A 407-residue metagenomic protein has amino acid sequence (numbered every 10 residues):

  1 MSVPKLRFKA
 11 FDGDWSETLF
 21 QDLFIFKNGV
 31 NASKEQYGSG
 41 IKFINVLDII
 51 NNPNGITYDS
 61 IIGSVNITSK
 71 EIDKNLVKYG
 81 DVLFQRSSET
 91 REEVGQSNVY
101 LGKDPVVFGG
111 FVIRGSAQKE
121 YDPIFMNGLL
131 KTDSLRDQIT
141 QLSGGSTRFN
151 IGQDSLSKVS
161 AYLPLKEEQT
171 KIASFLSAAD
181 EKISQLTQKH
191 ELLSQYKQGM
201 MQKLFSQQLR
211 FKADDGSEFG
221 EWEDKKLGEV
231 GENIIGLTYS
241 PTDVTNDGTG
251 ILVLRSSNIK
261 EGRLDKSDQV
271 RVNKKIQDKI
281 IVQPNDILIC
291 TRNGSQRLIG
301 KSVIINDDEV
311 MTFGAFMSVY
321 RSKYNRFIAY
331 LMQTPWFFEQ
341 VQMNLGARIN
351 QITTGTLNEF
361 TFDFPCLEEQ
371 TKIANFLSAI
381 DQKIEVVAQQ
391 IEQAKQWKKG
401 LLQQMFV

Functional and structural regions predicted by a protein language model:
M1-D12, A178, I183-E223, V386-V407: Short amphipathic coiled-coil heptad-repeat segments
S2-P4, N31, P105-F111, S143-E167 (+2 more regions): A short glycine-rich beta-alpha junction/loop motif
V3-V30, K158, K166, A213-L237 (+2 more regions): Non-catalytic DNA-recognition/assembly elements of restriction-modification systems
Q21-S33, D48-V82, G228-T242, S257-D286 (+1 more regions): Sequence-specific dsDNA recognition surfaces
N45-V46, I62-K131, R255-S256, K275-P335 (+1 more regions): A short beta-sheet element
Q169-I172, A179, C366-A394: Extended amphipathic alpha-helical segments enriched in small hydrophobics
